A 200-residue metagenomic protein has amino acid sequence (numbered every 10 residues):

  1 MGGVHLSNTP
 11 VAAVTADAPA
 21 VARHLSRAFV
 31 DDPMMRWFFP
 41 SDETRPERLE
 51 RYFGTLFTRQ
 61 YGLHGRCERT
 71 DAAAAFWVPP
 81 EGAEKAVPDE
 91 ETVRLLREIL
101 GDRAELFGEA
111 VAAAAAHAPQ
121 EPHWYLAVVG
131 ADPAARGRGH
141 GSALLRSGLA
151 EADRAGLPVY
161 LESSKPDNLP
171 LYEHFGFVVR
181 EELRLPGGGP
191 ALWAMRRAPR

Functional and structural regions predicted by a protein language model:
T9-R23, R27: A short beta-loop-alpha structural element at the N-terminal edge of CoA-dependent acyl/N-acetyltransferase catalytic
R23-D42, L56: Helix-loop element at the rim of GNAT/NAT acetyltransferase active sites that forms part of the acceptor-substrate
D42-G65: Active-site rim helix/loop that mediates acceptor-substrate recognition in acyltransferases
E68-D132, R136, P186-P190: Conserved acyl-donor/pantetheine-binding loop and adjacent beta-alpha core of acyl/acetyltransferases and related
P122-W124, E151-S164: Conserved GNAT acetyl-CoA-binding A-motif
H123-W124, L145, F177-R200: Long, positively charged, glycine-interspersed low-complexity recognition regions
G137-A150, H174: Conserved acetyl-CoA-binding loop-helix of GNAT-fold acetyltransferases
S142, R154-A155, K165-E182, G188-G189: Conserved active-site alpha-helix within GNAT-family acetyltransferase domains
